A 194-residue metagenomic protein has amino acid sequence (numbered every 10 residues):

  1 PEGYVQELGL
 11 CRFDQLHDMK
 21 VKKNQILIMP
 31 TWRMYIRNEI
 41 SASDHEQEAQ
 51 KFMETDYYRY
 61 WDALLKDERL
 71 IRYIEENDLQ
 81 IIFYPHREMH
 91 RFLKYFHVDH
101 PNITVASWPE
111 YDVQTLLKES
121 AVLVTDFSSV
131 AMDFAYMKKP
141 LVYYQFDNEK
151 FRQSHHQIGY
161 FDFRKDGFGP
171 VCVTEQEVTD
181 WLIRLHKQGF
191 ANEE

Functional and structural regions predicted by a protein language model:
P1-D14: Active-site-proximal region of nucleotide-activated glycan assembly enzymes, centered on histidine/acidic-rich loops
E2-G3, D78-L79, K138-P140: A short helix->loop->beta-strand "cap" motif at the edges of active sites that frequently abuts
Q6, L27, I82, T104-A106 (+3 more regions): Hydrophobic/aromatic beta-strand patches that form the interior of the parallel beta-sheet core in alpha/beta enzyme
L10-R12, W108-Y111, F146-K150: Short, acidic/turn-prone active-site loops that include or flank metal/cofactor- and phosphate-binding residues
C11-Y95, C172: Conserved catalytic-core segment of nucleotide-activated headgroup transferases in glycan assembly
L16-D18, V113-L117, R152-G159: Short, charged, surface-exposed secondary-structure boundary motifs
R87-M132: Donor nucleotide-activated moiety binding/catalytic core segment of transferases that use nucleotide-activated donors
Y95-H100, F127-E193: Catalytic binding pocket for nucleotide-activated donors in carbohydrate/polymer assembly enzymes
